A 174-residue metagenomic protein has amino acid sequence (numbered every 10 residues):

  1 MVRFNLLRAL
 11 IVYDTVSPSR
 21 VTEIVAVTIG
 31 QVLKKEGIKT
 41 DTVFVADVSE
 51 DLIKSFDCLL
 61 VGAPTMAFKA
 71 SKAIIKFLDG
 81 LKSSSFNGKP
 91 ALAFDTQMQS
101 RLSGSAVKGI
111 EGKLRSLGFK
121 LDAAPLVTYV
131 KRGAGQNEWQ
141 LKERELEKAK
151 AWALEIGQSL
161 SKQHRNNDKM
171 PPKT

Functional and structural regions predicted by a protein language model:
V2-V12, S17, V21-V43, S55-T174: FMN-binding flavodoxin-like domain, especially the glycine-rich phosphate-binding loop
D47-S55: Short acidic active-site motifs
